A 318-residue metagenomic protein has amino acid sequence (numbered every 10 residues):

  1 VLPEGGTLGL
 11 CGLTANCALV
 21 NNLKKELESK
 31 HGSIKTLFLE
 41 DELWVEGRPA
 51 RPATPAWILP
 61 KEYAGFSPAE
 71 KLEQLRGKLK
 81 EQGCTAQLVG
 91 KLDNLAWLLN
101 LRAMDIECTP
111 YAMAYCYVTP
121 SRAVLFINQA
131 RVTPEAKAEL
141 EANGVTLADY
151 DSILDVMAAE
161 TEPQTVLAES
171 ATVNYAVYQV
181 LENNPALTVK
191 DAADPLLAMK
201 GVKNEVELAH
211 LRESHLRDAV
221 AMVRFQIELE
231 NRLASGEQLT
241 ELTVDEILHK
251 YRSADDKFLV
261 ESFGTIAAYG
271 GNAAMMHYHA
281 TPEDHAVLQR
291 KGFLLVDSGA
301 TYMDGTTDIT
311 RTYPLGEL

Functional and structural regions predicted by a protein language model:
V1-L318: Active-site neighborhoods and metal-handling regions in enzymes and metal-associated proteins
